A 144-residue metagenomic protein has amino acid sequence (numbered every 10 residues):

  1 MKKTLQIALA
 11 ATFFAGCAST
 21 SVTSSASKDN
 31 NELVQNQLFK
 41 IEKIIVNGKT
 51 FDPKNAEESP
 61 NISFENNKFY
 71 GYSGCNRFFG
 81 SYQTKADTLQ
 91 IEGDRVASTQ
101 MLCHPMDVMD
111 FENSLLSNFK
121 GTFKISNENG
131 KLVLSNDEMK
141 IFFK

Functional and structural regions predicted by a protein language model:
K2-A8: Sec-dependent signal peptide recognition, specifically the positively charged N-region followed immediately by
Q6, C17-K144: Lipid interaction determinants
